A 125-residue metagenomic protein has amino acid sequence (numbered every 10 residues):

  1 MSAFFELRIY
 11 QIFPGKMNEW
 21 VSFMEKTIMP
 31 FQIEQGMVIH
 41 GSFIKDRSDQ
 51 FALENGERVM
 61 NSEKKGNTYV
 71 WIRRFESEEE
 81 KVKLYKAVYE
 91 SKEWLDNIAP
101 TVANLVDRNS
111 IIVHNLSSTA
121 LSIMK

Functional and structural regions predicted by a protein language model:
M1-F23, W94, V113-K125: Long, low-complexity, intrinsically disordered polar/charged segments
F5-Q11, D49-Y89, H114, K125: Short, well-ordered beta-strand segments in beta-rich or mixed alpha/beta enzyme and ligand-binding folds
Q11-K45, E76-N104: Extended intrinsically disordered, low-complexity coil regions enriched in Ser, Thr, Gly, Ala and often Pro
M37-K64, E93-K125: Glycine-rich beta-strand-turn "strand-cap" elements at beta-sheet edges
